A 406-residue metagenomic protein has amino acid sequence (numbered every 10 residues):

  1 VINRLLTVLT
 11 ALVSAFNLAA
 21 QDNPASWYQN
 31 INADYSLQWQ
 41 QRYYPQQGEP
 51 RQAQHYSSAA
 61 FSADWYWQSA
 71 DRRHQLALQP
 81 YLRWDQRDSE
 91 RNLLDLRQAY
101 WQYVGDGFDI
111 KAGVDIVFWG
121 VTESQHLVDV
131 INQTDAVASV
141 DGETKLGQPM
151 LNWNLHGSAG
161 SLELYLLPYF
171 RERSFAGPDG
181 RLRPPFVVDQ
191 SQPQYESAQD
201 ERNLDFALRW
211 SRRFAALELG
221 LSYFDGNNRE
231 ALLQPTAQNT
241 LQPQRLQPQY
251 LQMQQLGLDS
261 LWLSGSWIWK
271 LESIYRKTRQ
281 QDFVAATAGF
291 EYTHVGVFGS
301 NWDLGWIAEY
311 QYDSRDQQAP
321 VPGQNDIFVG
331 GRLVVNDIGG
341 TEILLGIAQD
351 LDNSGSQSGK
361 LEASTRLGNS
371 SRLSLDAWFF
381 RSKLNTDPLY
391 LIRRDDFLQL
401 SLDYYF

Functional and structural regions predicted by a protein language model:
Q21-N32, Y66-Q75, V104-K111, A159 (+4 more regions): Short loop/turn motifs that connect adjacent beta-strands in outer-membrane beta-barrel proteins
D22, A63-S69, Q102-G105, V114 (+11 more regions): Residue-level signature of outer-membrane beta-barrel architecture
Q29-L37, H74-L78, I110, L162-L164 (+7 more regions): Transmembrane beta-strands of outer-membrane beta-barrel proteins
L37-Q47, Q75-Q86, R97, T134 (+4 more regions): Transmembrane beta-strand segments that form the barrel wall of outer-membrane beta-barrel proteins
A53-A59, N92-R97, K145-P149, R202-F206 (+6 more regions): Residues that define the transmembrane beta-barrel architecture of outer-membrane proteins
A70-G180, A215, S382: Outer membrane beta-barrel
S264-D350: Detector for outer-membrane/organellar transmembrane beta-barrel domains, recognizing the amphipathic beta-strand
F290, F379, I392-F406: Outer-membrane beta-barrel "beta-signal"
